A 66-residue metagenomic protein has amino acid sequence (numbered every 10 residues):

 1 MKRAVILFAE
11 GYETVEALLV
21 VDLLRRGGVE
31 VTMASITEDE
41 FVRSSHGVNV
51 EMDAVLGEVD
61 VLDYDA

Functional and structural regions predicted by a protein language model:
M1-A66: Extended, subdomain-level signal for the structured scaffold at the beginning of enzyme domains
